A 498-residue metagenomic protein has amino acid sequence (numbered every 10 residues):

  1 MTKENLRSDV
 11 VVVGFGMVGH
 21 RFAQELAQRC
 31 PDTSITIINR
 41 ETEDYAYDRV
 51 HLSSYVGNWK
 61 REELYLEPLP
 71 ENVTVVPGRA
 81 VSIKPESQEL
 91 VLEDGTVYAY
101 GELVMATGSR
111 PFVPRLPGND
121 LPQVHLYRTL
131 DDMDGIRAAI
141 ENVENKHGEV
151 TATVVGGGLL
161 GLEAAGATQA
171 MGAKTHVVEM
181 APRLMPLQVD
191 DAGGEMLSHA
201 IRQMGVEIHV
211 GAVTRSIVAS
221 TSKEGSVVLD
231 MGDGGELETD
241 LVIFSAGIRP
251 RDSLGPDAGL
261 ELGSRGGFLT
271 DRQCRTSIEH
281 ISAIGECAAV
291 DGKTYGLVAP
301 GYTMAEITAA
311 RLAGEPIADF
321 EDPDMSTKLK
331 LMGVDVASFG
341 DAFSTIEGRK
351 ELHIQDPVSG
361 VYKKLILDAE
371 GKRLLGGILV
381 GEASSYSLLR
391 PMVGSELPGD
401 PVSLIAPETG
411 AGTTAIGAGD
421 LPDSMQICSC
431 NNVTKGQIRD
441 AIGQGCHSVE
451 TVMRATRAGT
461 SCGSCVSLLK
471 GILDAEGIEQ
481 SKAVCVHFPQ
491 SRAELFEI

Functional and structural regions predicted by a protein language model:
M1-R7, V11, P68-T151, L229-D233 (+3 more regions): FAD-binding core/adjacent interface of flavoenzyme oxidoreductases
T2-D9, C287-S387, G412-G436, C446 (+1 more regions): Mid-to-C-terminal Rossmann-like scaffold of FAD/NAD(P)H-dependent oxidoreductases
T2-T74, A152, A165-Q188: Beta1-alpha1 glycine-rich phosphate/pyrophosphate-binding loop at the start of Rossmann-like nucleotide-binding domains
G14, N39, G156, E179 (+2 more regions): Short beta-strand/turn micro-motifs composed of small residues that flank or help shape donor/cofactor-binding pockets
G14-M17, R128, V155-G158: Glycine-rich Rossmann-fold phosphate-binding loop(s) that bind the pyrophosphate of adenine dinucleotide cofactors
D32-T36, T74-V91, Y98, A170-T270: A Rossmann-like FAD-binding core segment of flavoenzymes
D120-G148, G225-S226, D230, G234-I307 (+1 more regions): FAD-site-proximal beta/loop scaffold in flavoenzymes
E382-D400: A short, polar/charged loop-to-alpha-helix boundary motif
